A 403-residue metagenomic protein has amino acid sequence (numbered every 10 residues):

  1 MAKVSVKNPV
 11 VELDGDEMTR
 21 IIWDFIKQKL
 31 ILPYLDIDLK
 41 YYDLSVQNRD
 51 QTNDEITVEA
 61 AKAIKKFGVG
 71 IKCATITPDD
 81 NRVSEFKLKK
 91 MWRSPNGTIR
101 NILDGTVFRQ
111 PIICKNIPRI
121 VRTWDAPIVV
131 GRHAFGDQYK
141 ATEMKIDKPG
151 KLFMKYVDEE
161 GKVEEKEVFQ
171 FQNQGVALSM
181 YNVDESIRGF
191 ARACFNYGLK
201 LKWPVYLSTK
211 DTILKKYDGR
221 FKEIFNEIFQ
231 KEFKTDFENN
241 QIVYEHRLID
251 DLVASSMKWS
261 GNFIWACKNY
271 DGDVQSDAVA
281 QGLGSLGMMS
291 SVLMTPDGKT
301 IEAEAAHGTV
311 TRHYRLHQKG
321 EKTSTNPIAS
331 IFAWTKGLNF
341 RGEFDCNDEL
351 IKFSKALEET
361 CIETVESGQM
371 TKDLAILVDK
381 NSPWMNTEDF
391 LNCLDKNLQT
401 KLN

Functional and structural regions predicted by a protein language model:
A2-N8, M18-W23, Q28-N53, A61-I64: N-terminal alpha-helical transmembrane segments of multi-pass membrane transport and channel/translocase proteins
V6-F25, M154-R247: Glycine-rich phosphate/diphosphate-binding loop of Rossmann-like nucleotide-binding domains
L35-Y41, L201-T209, F233-H246, G342-S354 (+1 more regions): Flexible, glycine/charged-enriched surface loops at secondary-structure junctions
Q47-E159, V163, Y270-V274: N-terminal glycine-rich phosphate/adenylate-binding segment common to multiple enzyme folds
L207, T212, Y217-L293, E302: Accessory "access/gating" subregions that flank catalytic or transport cores
S256-A356, E363-T364: Glycine-rich phosphate/nucleotide-binding loop
K319-T325, F340-N403: Internal helix-turn-beta structural module
